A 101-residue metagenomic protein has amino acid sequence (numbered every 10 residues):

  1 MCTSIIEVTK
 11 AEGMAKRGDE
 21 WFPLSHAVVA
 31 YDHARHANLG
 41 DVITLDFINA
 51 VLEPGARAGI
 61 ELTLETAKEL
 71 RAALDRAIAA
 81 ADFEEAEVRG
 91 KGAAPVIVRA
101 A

Functional and structural regions predicted by a protein language model:
M1-A101: Positively charged, low-complexity terminal tracts and the immediately adjacent first secondary-structure elements
